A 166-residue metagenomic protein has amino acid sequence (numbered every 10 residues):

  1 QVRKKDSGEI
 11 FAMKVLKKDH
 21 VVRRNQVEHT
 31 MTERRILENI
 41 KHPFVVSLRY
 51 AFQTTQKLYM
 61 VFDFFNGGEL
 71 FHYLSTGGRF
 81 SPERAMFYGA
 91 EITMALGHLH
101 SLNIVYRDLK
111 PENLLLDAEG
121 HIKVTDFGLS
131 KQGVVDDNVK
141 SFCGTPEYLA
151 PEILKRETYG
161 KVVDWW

Functional and structural regions predicted by a protein language model:
V2-I10: Conserved N-lobe loop of protein kinases adjacent to the ATP-binding glycine-rich P-loop
I10, V15-K41: Conserved N-lobe beta3->alphaC-helix segment of eukaryotic protein kinase catalytic domains
Y50-A51: A short, aromatic-enriched beta-strand patch in the conserved N-lobe beta-sheet of the protein kinase catalytic domain
K57-E69, Y73: Conserved short submotifs of the Hanks-type protein kinase catalytic core that shape the nucleotide-binding pocket
Y88-G89: Activation segment signature within eukaryotic-like protein kinase domains
M94-I104: Protein kinase catalytic-loop region centered on the HRD/HxD motif
I153-V162: Conserved end of the kinase activation segment
